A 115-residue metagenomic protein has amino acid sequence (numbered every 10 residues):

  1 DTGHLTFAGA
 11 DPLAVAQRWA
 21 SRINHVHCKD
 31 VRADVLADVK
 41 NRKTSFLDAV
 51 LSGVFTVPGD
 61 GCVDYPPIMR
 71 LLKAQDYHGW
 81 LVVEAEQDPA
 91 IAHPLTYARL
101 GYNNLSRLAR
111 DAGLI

Functional and structural regions predicted by a protein language model:
T2-I115: Histidine-acidic metal/acid-base catalytic patches
